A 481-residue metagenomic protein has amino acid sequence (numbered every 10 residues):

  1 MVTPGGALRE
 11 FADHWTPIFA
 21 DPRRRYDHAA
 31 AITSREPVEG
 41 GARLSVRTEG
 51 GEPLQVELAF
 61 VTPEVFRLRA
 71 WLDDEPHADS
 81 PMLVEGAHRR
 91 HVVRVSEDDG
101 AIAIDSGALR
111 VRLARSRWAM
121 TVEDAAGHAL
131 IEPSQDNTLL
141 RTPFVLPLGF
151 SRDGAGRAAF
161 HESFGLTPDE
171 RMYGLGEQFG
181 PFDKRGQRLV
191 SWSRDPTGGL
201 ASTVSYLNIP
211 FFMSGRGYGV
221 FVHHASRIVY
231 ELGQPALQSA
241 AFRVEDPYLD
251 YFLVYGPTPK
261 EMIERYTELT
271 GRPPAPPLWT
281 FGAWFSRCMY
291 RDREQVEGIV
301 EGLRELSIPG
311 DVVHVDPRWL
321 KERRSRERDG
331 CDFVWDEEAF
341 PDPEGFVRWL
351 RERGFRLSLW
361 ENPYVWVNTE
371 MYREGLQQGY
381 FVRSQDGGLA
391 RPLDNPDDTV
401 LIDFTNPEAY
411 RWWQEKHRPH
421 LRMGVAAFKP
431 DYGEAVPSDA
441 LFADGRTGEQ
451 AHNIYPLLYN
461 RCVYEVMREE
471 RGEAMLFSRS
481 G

Functional and structural regions predicted by a protein language model:
M1-T270, P274, L278-W279, S286-C288 (+7 more regions): N-terminal accessory segment at the very beginning of proteins
W71-D73, E132, P309-G481: Aromatic- and carboxylate-enriched substrate-binding clefts and catalytic-loop regions of carbohydrate-active enzymes
E305-L306: Ser/Thr/Asn(+Pro)-rich, low-complexity disordered segments
